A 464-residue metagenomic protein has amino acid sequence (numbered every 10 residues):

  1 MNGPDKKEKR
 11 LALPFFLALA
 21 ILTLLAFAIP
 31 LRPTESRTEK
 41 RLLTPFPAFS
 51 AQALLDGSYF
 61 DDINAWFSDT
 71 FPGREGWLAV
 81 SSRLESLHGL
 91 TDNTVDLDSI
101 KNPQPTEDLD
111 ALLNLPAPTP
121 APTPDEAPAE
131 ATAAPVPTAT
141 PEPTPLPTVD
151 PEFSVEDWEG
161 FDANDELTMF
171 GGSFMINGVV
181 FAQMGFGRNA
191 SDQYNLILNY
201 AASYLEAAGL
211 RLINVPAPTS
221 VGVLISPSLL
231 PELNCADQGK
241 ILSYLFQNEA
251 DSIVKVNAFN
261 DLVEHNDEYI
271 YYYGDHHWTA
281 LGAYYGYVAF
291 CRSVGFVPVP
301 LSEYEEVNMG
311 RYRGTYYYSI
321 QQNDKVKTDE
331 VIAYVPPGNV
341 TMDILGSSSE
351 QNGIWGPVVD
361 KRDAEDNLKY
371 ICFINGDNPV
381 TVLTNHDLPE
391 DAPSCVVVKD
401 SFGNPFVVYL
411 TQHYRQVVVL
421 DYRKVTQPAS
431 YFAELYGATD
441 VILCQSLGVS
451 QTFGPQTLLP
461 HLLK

Functional and structural regions predicted by a protein language model:
M1-K464: Extracellular glycan-modifying ectodomains
